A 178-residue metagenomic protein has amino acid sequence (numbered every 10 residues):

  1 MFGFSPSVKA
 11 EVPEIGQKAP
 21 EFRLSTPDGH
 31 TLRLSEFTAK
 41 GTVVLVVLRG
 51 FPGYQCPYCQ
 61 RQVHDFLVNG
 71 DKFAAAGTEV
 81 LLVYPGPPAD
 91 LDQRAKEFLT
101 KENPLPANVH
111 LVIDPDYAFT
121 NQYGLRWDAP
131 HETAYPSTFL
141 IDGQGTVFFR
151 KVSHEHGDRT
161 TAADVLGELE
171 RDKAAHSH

Functional and structural regions predicted by a protein language model:
F2-H178: Chalcogenol-based redox active-site neighborhoods
